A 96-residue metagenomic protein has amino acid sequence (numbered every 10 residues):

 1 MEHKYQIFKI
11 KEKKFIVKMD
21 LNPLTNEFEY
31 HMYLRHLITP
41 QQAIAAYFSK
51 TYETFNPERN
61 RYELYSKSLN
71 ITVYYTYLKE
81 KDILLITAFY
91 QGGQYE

Functional and structural regions predicted by a protein language model:
M1-E96: Ribonuclease/tRNase effector modules and their secretory precursors
